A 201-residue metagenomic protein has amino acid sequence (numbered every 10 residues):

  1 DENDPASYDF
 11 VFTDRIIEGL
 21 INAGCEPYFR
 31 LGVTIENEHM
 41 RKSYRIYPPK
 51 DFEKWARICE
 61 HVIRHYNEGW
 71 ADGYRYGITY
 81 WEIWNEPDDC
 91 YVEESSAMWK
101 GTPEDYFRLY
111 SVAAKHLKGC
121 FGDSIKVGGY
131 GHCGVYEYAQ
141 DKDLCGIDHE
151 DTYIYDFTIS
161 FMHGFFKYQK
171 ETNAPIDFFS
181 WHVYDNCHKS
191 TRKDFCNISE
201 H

Functional and structural regions predicted by a protein language model:
D1-C196: Substrate-binding cleft and catalytic face of glycoside hydrolase catalytic domains, especially the flexible beta-alpha
I198-H201: Gly/Pro-rich turn-and-neighbor structural signature
